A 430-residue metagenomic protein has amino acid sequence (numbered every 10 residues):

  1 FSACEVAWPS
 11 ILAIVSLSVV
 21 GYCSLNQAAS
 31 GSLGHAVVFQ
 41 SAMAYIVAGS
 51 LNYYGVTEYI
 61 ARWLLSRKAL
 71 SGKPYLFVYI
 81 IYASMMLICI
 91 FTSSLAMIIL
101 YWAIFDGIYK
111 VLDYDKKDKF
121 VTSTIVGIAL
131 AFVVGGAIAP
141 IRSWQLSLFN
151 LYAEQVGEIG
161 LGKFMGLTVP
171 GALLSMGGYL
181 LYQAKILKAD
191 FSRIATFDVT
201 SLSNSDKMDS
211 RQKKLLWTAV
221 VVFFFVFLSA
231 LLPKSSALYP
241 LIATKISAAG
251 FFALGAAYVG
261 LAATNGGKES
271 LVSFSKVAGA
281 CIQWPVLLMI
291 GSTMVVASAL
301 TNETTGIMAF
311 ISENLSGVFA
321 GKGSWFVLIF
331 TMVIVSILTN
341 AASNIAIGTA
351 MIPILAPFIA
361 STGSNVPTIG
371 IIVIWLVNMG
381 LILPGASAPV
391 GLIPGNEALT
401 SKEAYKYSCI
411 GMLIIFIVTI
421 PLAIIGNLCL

Functional and structural regions predicted by a protein language model:
F1-Q40, F164-E313, I410-F416, I420-L430: Hydrophobic transmembrane alpha-helices of multi-pass small-molecule transporters
S2-A7, A36-V37, A48-E58, I88-W102 (+4 more regions): Short helix-coil transition sites and intra-membrane helix breaks within transmembrane domains of multi-pass
L33, S66-Y79, D118, D206-S210 (+2 more regions): Transmembrane-helix boundary/entry motifs in multi-pass membrane transporters
V38-M43, L76-M86, T124-L130, L287-T293 (+1 more regions): Select transmembrane alpha-helical segments in multipass membrane proteins
S50-Y53, G72, L76, D115-V126 (+5 more regions): Juxtamembrane and boundary regions of transmembrane helices in multi-pass small-molecule transporters and channels
Y59-G72, I311-K322: Membrane interface segments of multi-pass transport proteins and intramembrane proteases
L65-A137, W144-V156, N344-W375: Hydrophobic transmembrane alpha-helices that form the pore/transport pathway of multi-pass ion and small-solute
A129, V133, F164-A172, L288-V296 (+2 more regions): C-terminal transmembrane helix pair
